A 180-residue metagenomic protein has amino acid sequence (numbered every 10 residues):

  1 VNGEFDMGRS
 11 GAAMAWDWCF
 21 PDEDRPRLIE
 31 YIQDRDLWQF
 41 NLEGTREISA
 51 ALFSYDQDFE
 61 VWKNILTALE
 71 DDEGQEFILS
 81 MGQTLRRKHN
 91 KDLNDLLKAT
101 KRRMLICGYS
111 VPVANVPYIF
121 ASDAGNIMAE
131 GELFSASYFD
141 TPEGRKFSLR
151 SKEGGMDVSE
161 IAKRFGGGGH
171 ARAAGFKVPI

Functional and structural regions predicted by a protein language model:
V1-F59: Short alpha-helices
N2-D6, E47-L52, M81-Q83, R102-L105 (+2 more regions): Generic preference for hydrophobic/aromatic residues in regular secondary structure cores
D6, P21, Q33-D34, D58 (+5 more regions): Serine/threonine-rich low-complexity intrinsically disordered regions
W16-C19, I29-Y31, I48, W62-K63 (+4 more regions): Bulky hydrophobic/aromatic packing residues
C19, D56-D58, I65, S80 (+4 more regions): Generic signature of intrinsically disordered, low-complexity segments enriched in small/polar residues
Q33-R102: Hydrophobic, aromatic-enriched interface-forming segments
N90-I180: Gly/His-enriched, cation/cofactor- and phosphate-binding structural elements
